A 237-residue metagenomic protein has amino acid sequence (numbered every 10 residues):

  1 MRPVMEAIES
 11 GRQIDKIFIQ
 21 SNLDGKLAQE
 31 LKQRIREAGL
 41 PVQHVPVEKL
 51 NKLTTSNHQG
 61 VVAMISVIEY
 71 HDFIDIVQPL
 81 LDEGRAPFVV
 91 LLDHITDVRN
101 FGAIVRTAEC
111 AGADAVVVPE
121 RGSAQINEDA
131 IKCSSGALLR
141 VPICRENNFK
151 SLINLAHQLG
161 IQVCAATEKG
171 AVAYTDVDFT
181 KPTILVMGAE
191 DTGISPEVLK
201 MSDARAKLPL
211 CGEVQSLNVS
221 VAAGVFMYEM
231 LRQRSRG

Functional and structural regions predicted by a protein language model:
M1-P79: N-terminal positively charged helical leader segments and presequences
R2-Q13, D24, L40, Q78-V172: RNA substrate-binding interface of SAM-dependent RNA methyltransferases
M5, S10-G11, K132-A137, P196-G237: Structured adenosyl-cofactor binding patch, chiefly the S-adenosyl-L-methionine
N22-L23, V47, R121-S123, E190-T192 (+1 more regions): Short, acidic/turn-prone active-site loops that include or flank metal/cofactor- and phosphate-binding residues
L27, S123-D129, T192-V198: Short, glycine/polar-rich helix-capping loops at beta-to-alpha or helix-loop-helix junctions that flank or form
R34-I35, G60-V62, K132-A137, T180-I184: Short, hinge-like loop/turn segments at secondary-structure boundaries
C164-N218: Active-site/ligand-binding-proximal alpha/beta "capping" segment
